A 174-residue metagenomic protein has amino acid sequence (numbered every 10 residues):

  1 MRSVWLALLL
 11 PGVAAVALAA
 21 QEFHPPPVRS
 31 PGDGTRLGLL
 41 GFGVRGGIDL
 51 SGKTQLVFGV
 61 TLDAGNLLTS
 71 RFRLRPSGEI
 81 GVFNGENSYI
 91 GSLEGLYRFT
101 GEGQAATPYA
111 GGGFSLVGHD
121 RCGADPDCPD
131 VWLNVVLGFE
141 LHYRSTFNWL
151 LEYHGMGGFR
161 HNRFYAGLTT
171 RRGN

Functional and structural regions predicted by a protein language model:
M1-G32, N174: Cleavable N-terminal export/targeting peptides
P31-D33, G47-S51, V82-G85, C122-C128 (+1 more regions): Outer-membrane beta-barrel domain signature
G32-I48, P108-A110: Transmembrane beta-strand segments of Gram-negative outer membrane beta-barrel proteins
G38-L40, G52-F58, N87-G91, A106 (+2 more regions): Residues that define the transmembrane beta-barrel architecture of outer-membrane proteins
V44-I48, V60-A64, L93-Y97, G112-F114 (+3 more regions): Residues on the lipid-exposed face of transmembrane beta-strands in outer-membrane beta-barrel proteins
F58-A124, Y143-S145: Gram-negative (and chloroplast) outer-membrane scaffold detector with strong preference for beta-barrel transmembrane
L150-M156: C-terminal binding/interaction regions
R160-N174: Outer-membrane beta-barrel "beta-signal"
